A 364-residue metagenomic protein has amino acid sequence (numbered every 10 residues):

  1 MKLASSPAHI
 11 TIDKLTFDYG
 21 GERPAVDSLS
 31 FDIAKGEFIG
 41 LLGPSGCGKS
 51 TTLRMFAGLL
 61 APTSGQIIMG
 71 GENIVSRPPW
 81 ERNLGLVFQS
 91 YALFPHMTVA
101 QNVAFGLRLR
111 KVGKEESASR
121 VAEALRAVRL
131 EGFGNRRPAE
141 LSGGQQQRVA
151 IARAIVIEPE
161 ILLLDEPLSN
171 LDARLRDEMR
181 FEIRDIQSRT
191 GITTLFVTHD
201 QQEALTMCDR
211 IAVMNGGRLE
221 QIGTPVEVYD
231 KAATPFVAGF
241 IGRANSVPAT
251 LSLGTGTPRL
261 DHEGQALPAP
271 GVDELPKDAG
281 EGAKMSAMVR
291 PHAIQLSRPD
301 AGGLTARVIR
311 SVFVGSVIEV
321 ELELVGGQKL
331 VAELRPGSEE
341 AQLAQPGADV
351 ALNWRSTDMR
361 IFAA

Functional and structural regions predicted by a protein language model:
L42-P44: The feature captures the beta-strand-to-loop junction immediately N-terminal to the Walker
A57: Helix-to-loop junction immediately C-terminal to a conserved catalytic motif
T63-Q66, E116, G216, P248: Conserved coupling/switch loops of ABC nucleotide-binding domains, chiefly the family-specific signature
G65-N73: Conserved ABC transporter NBD signature motif
P79-G85, Q89-G239: ABC ATPase nucleotide-binding domains
A244, G254-A364: Non-catalytic connector elements of ABC transporters
